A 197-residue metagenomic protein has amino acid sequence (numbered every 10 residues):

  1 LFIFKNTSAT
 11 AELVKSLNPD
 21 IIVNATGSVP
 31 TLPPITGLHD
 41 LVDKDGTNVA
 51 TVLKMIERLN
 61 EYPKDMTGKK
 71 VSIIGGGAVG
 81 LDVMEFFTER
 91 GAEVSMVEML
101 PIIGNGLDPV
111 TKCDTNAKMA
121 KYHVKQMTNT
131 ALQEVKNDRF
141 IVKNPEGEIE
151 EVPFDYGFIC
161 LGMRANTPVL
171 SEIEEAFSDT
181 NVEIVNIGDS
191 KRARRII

Functional and structural regions predicted by a protein language model:
L1, L41-N48, A92, M119-K125 (+1 more regions): A short helix-to-beta-strand connector/capping loop
L1-A9, A120-V135: A conserved beta-strand/loop element that lines the FAD pocket in flavoprotein oxidoreductases
F2-K15, I21-I35, T51-L107, K143-I197: Rossmann-like dinucleotide/flavin-binding elements
D20, L41-V42, K112-T115: Short, hinge-like loop/turn segments at secondary-structure boundaries
L32-K44: Short loop/helix-cap segments at secondary-structure boundaries that form the rim of catalytic
G46-V52, T111-N116: Amphipathic alpha-helical segments in well-structured domains
P109-N116, Q126, T167: Short, surface-exposed alpha-helical segments at coil->helix boundaries
K136-F140: Short, hydrophobic/aromatic-rich segments at coil-to-beta transitions
